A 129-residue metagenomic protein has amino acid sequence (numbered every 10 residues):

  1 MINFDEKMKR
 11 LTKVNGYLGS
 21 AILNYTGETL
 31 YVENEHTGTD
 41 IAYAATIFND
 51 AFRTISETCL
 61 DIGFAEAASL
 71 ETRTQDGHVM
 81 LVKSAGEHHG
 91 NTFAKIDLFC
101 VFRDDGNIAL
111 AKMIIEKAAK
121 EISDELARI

Functional and structural regions predicted by a protein language model:
M1-G19, Y25, T29-I129: Non-catalytic interaction/Regulatory regions outside core domains
